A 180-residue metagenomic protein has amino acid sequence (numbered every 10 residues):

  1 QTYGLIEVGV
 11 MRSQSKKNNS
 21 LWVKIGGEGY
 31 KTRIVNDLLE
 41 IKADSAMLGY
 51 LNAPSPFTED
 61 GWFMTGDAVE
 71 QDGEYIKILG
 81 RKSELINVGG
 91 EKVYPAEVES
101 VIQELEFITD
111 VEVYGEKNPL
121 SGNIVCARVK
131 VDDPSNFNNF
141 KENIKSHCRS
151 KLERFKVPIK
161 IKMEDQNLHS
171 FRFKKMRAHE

Functional and structural regions predicted by a protein language model:
T2-G4, V35, Y114-E116, E164-Q166: Conserved beta-strand termini and adjacent loop/short-helix elements that scaffold enzyme active sites in alpha/beta
T2-I76, S83-L85: Conserved AMP-binding/adenylate-forming
G4, A43, A68-K156: AMP-binding/adenylate-forming catalytic core of the ANL superfamily
R12-Q14, I124-V125, K174: Short aromatic-enriched loop/helix-cap "lid" or pocket-rim segments at secondary-structure transitions that line
S15-K16, K42-D44, A53, R81 (+4 more regions): Generic beta-structure capping elements
T32, V111-V113, I161: Generic structural signal for residues in well-ordered beta-strands
G66, F171-E180: Short, basic/aromatic-enriched C-terminal tail that caps enzymatic domains
S150-K174: AMP-binding/adenylate-forming catalytic domain of the ANL superfamily
